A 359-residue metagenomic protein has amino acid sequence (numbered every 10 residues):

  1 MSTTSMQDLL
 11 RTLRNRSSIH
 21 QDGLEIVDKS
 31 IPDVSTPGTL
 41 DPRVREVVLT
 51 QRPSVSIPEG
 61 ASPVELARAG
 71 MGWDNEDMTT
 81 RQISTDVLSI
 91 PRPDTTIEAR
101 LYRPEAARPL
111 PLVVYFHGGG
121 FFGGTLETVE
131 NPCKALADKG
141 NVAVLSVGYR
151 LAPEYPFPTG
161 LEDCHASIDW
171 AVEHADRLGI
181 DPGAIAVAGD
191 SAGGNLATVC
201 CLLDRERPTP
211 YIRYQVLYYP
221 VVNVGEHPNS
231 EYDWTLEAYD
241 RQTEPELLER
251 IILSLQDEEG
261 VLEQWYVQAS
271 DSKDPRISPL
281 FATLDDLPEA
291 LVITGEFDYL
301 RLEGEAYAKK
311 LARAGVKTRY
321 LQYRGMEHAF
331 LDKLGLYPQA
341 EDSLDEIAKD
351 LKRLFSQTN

Functional and structural regions predicted by a protein language model:
M1-T79, N359: N-terminal targeting or regulatory segments adjacent to alpha/beta-hydrolase or S9 domains
S2-I19, S35-T36, S84-R100, P104-N359: Alpha/beta-hydrolase superfamily serine-hydrolase fold, recognizing
